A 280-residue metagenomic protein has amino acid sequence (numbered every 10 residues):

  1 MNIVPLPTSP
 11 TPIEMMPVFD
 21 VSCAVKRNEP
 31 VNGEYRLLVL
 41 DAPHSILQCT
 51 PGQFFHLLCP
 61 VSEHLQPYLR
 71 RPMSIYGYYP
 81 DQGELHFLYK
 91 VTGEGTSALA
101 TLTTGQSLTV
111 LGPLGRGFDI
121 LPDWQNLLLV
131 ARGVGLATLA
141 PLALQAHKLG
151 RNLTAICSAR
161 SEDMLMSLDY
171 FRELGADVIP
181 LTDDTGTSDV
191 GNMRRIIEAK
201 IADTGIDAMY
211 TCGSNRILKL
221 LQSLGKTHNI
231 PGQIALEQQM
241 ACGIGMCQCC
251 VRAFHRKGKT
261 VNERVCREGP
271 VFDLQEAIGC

Functional and structural regions predicted by a protein language model:
N2: Anionic-ligand-binding alpha/beta catalytic cores of soluble enzymes and soluble regulatory domains that recognize
P7-T104: Ferredoxin-reductase
F19, N262-C280: Short, basic/aromatic-enriched C-terminal tail that caps enzymatic domains
E94-A241: FNR/FR-type flavoprotein reductase catalytic core
Q238-P270: Local cysteine-cluster metal-coordination motifs and their immediate loop/turn environment, predominantly Fe-S cluster
